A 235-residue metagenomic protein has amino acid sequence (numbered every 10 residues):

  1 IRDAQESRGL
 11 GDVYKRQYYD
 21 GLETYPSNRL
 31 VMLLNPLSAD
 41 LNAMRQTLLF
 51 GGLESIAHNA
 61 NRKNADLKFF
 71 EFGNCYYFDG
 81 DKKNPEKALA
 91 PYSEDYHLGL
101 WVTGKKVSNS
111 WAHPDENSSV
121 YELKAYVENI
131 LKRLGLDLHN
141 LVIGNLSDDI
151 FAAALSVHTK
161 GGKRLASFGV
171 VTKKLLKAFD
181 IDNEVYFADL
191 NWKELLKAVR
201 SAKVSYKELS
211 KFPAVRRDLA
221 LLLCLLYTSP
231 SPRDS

Functional and structural regions predicted by a protein language model:
I1-R2: Short, exposed "boundary/linker" segments that immediately precede the start of a downstream structural module
R8, D12-S229, R233-S235: Extended beta-strand-rich architecture
